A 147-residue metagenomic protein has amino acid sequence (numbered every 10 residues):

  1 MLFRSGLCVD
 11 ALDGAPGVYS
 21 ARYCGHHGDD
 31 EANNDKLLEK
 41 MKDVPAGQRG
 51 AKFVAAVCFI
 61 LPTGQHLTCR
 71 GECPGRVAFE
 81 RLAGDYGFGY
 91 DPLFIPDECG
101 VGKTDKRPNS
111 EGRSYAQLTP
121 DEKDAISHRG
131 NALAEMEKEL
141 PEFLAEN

Functional and structural regions predicted by a protein language model:
F3-N147: Anionic-ligand binding patches
